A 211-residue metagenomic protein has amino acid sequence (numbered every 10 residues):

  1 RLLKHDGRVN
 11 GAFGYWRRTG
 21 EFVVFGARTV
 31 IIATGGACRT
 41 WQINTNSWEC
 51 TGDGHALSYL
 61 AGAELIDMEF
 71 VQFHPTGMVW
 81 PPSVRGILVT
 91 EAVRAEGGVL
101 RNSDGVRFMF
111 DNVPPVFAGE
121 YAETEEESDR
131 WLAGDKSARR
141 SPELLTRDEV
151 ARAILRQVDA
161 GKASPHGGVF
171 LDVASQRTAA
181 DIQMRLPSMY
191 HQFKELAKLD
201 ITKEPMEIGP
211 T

Functional and structural regions predicted by a protein language model:
R1-R8: A conserved short coil-to-beta-strand element within the FAD-binding core of flavoproteins
T19-T29: Core beta-strand elements of the Rossmann-like FAD/NAD(P) dinucleotide-binding domain in flavoenzyme oxidoreductases
A27, A33-T34, S103: Short, well-ordered coil/turn residues at beta-beta hairpins and beta-strand->alpha-helix junctions within
A27-V30, C50-L57, A61: Extended, hydrophobic alpha-helical segments in both membrane/secreted and soluble proteins
I32-T45: Flavin (primarily FAD) binding-site architecture
L57, A63-I208: An anion/pyrophosphate-binding glycine-rich loop and adjacent beta-alpha core in soluble alpha-beta enzymes
